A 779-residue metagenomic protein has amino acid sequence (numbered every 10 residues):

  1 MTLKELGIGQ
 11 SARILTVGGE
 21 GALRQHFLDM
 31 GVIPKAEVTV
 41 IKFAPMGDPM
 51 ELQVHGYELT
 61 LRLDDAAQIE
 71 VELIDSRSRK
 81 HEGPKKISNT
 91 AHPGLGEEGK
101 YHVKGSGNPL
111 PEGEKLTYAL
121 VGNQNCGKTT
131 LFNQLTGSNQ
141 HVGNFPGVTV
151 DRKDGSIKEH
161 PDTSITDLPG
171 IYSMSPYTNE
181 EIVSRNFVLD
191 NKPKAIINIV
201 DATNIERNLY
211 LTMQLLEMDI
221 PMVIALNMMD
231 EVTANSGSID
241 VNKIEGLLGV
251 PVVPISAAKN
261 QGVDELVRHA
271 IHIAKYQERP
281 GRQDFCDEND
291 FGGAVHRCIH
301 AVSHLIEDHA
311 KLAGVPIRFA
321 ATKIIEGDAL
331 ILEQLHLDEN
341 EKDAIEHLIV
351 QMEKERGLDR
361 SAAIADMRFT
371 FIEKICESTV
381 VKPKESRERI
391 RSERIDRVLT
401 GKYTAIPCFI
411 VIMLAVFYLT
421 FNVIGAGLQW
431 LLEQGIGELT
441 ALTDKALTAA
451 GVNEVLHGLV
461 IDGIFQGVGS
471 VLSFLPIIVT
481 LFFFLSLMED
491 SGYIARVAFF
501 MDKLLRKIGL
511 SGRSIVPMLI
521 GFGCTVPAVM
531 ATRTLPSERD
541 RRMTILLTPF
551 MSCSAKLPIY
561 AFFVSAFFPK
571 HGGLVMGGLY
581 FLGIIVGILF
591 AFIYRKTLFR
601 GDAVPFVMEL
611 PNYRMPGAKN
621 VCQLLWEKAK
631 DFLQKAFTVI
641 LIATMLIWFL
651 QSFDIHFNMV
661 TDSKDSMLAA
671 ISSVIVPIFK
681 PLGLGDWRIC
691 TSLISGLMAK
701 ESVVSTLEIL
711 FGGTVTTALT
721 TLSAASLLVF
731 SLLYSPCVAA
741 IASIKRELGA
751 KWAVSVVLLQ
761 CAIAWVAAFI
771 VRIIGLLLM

Functional and structural regions predicted by a protein language model:
H92-S173: Conserved G1/Walker A P-loop phosphate-binding module
H160, R185-V252, I559: Conserved C-terminal guanine-recognition region of P-loop GTPase G domains, centered on the G4
V223, T233-P383: Alpha-helical transmembrane helix bundles of large polytopic membrane transport and channel proteins
E355, A362-D366, K382, A426-I464 (+3 more regions): Extended, low-charge hydrophobic alpha-helical regions
V398-F499: Core alpha-helical transmembrane segments of integral membrane proteins
C408-L419, L481-S486, V564-A566, L579-I593 (+3 more regions): Hydrophobic core segments of alpha-helical transmembrane domains in multi-pass membrane transport and ion-translocation
Q434-L442, A495-T525, R600-L624, L668-A670: Juxtamembrane inter-helical linkers in multi-pass membrane proteins
F550, S554-G577, A739-G749, A768-M779: Transmembrane helix-loop junctions at the membrane interface of multipass transporters and ion channels
